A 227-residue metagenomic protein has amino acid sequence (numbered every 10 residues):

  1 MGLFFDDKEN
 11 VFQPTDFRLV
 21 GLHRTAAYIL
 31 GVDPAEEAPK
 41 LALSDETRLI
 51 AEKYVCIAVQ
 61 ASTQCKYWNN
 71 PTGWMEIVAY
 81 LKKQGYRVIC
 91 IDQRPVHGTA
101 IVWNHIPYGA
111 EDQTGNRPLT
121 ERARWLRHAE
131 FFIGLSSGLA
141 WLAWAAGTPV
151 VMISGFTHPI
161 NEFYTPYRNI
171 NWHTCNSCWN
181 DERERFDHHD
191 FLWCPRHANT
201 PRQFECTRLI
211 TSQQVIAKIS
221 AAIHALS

Functional and structural regions predicted by a protein language model:
M1-S227: Catalytic machinery of carbohydrate-active enzymes, primarily nucleotide-sugar-dependent glycosyltransferases
